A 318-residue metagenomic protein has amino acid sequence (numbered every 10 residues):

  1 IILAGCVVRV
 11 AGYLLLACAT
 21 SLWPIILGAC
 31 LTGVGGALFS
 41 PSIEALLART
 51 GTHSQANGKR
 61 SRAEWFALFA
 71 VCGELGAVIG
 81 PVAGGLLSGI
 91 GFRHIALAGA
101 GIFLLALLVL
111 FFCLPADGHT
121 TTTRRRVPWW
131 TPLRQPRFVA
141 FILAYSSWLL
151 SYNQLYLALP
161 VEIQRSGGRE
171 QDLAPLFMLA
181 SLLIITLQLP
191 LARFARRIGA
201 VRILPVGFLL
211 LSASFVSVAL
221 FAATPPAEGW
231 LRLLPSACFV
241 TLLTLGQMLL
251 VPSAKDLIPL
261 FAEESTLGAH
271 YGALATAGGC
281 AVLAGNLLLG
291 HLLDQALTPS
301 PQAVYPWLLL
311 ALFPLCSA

Functional and structural regions predicted by a protein language model:
I1, S88, T186-V201, L293-D294: Helix-to-loop junctions at the C-terminal end of transmembrane segments in multipass secondary transporters
V7-T20, L209-G229: C-terminal ends and interior cores of transmembrane alpha-helices in multi-pass membrane transporters/permeases
G28-G73: Cytoplasmic helix-loop-helix junction between adjacent transmembrane helices in 12-TM secondary transporters
S88-G101, H291-P314: A membrane-interface helix-boundary motif in multi-pass transporters
G101-H119, S317-A318: C-terminal membrane-cytosol helix-exit motif in multi-pass small-molecule transporters
L114-S147: Juxtamembrane intracellular "pre-TM" segments in multi-pass secondary transporters
L157-L176, D294: Short amphipathic helix-loop junctions that connect adjacent transmembrane helices in Major Facilitator Superfamily/SLC
S265-L297: A late C-terminal transmembrane helix in Major Facilitator Superfamily
